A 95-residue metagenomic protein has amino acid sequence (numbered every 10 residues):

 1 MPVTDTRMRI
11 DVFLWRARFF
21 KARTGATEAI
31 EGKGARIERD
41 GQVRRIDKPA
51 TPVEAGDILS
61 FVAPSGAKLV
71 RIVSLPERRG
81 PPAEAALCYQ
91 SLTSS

Functional and structural regions predicted by a protein language model:
D5-P52: A basic, amphipathic helix-loop patch mediating RNA/tRNA/ribosome contacts
G34-R78: S4-like RNA-binding module at protein N-termini
R78-Q90: Short, solvent-exposed secondary-structure boundary/capping segments
S91-S95: N-terminal, intrinsically disordered low-complexity tails/presequences enriched in Lys/Ser/Pro and small residues
